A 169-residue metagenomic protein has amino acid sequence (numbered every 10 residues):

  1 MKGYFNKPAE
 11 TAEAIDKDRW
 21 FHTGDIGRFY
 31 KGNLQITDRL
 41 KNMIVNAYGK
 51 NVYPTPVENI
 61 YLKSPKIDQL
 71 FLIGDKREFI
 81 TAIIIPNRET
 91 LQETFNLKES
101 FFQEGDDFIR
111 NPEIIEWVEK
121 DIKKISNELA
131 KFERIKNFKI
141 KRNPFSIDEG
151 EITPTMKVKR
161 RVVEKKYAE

Functional and structural regions predicted by a protein language model:
M1-N46: Conserved ATP-binding/catalytic segment of the ANL
I15, N33-I60, L91-P112, K131-I135 (+2 more regions): Adenylate-forming
D18, S64-P65, L129: Acidic-histidine catalytic/liganding microenvironments
I26, S64-T90: C-terminal boundary motif of the adenylate-forming
N42-I44, A82-I84, R142-G150: Short, hydrophobic beta-strand segments
Q69-L72, E119-E169: Conserved C-terminal "lid"/linker of ANL adenylate-forming enzymes
K76-F79, P86-S100, K120, K124 (+1 more regions): Conserved adenylate-forming
